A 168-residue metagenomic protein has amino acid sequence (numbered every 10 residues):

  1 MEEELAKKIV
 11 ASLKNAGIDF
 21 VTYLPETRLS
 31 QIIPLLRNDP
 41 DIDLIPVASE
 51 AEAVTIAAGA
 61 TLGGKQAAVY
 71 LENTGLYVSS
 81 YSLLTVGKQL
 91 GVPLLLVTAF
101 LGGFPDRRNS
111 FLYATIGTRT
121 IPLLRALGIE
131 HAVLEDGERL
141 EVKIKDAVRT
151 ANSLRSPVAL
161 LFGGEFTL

Functional and structural regions predicted by a protein language model:
M1-L168: Thiamine diphosphate
